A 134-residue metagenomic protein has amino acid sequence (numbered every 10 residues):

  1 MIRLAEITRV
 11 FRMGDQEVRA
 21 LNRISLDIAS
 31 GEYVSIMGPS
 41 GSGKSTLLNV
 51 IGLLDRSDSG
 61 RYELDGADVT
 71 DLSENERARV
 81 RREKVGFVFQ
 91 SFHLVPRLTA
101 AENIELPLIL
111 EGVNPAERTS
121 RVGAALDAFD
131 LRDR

Functional and structural regions predicted by a protein language model:
M1-L4, V10-R23: A short, flexible loop at the N-terminus of ABC-type nucleotide-binding domains that lies
D15-V18, V69-G86: ABC ATPase NBD coupling module
V34-S35, F87: Short beta-strand immediately N-terminal to the Walker A/P-loop
M37-P39: The feature captures the beta-strand-to-loop junction immediately N-terminal to the Walker
G52: Helix-to-loop junction immediately C-terminal to a conserved catalytic motif
R61-E63, A67: ATP-binding/catalytic-site motifs of ATP-hydrolyzing domains
A67-D68, I109-G112, A116-R134: Conserved ABC ATPase "signature" region
L98-P107: Short coil-to-helix segment of the ABC ATPase nucleotide-binding domain corresponding to the Q-loop/switch region
